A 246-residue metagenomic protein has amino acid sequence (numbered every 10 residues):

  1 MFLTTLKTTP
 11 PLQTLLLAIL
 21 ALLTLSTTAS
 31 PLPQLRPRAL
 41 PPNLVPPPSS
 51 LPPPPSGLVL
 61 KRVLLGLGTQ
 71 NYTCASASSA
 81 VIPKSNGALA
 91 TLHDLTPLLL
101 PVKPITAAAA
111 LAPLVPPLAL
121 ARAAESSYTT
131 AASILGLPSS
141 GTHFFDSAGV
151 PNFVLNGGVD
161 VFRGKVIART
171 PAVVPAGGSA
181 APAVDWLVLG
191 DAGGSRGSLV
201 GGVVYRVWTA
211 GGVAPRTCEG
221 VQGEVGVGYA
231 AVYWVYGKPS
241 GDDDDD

Functional and structural regions predicted by a protein language model:
M1-Q34: Fungal secretory targeting signals
Q34-T69, S78-D246: Primary mode marks residue(s) on the alpha4-beta5-alpha5 output face of response regulator receiver
